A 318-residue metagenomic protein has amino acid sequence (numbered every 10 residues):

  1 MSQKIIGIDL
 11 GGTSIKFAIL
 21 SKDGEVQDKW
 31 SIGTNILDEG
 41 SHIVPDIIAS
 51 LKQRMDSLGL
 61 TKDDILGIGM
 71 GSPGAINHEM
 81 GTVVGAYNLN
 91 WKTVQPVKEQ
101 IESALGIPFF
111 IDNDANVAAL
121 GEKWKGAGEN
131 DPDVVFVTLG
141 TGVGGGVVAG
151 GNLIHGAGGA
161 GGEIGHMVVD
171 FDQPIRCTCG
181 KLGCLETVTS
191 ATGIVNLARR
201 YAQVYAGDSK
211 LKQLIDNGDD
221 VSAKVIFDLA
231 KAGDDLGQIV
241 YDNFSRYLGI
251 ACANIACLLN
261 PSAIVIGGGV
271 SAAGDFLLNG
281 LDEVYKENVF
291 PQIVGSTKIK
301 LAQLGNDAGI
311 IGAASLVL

Functional and structural regions predicted by a protein language model:
M1-L66, N77-T82, K98-I107, G121-D131 (+2 more regions): ATP-binding/phosphotransfer module of carbohydrate and carboxylate kinases, centering on a glycine-rich
W30-I32, Y87, A157: Short hydrophobic alpha-helix segments
T34-I36, W91-K92, G161-E163, V169: A short acidic/small-residue loop/turn micro-motif
G81-T93: A charged helix-plus-loop insertion that forms the helical arch/lid used to bind and gate nucleic-acid substrates
F109-N113: General beta-strand structural signal in soluble alpha/beta enzymes
N116: Short alpha-helical segments enriched in small residues
A127-V188: Glycine-rich phosphate-binding loop of actin/hexokinase-like ATP-binding domains
